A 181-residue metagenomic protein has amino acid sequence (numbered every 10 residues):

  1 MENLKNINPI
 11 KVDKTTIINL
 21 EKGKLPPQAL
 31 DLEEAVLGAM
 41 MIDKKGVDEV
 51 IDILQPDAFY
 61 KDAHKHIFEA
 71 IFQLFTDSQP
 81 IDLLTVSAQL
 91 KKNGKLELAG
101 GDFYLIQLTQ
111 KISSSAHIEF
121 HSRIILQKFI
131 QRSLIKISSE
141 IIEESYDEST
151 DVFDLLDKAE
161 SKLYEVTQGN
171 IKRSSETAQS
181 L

Functional and structural regions predicted by a protein language model:
M1-I130: Noncatalytic partner-interaction/assembly domains of nucleic-acid and motor enzyme complexes, especially the accessory
Q110-L181: Interdomain "pre-motor" coupling segment immediately N-terminal to P-loop NTPase/helicase cores
